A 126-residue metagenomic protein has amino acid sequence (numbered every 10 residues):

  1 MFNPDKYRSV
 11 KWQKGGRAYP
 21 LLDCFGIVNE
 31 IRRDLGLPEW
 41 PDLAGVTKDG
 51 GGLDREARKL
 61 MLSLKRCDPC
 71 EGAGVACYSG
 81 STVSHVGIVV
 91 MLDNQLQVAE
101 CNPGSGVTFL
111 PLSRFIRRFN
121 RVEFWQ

Functional and structural regions predicted by a protein language model:
P4-A18: A glycine-biased structural micro-motif
Q13, A76, A99, V122-W125: Residues in well-ordered beta-strands of folded domains
G16-L35: Active-site nucleophilic cysteine motif
P38: Extracytoplasmic copper-binding redox domains, predominantly the cupredoxin/blue-copper superfamily
L43-V107, L112-S113: ...with weaker cross-activation on analogous glycine-rich loops/strands in unrelated enzymes
L110-Q126: Intrinsically disordered, low-complexity, charged/polar segments
